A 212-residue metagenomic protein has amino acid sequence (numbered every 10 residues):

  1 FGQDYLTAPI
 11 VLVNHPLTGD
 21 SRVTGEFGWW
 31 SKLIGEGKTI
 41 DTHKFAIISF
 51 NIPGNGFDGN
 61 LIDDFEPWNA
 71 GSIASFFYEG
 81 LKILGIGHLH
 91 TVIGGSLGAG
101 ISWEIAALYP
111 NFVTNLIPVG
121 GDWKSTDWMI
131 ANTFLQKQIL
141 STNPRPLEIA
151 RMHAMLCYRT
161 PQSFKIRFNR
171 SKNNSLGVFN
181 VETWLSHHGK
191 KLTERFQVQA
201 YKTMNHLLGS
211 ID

Functional and structural regions predicted by a protein language model:
F1-F57: N-terminal cap/lid subdomain of alpha/beta-hydrolase-fold enzymes
K38-I83, M129-S141: Cap/lid segment of the alpha/beta-hydrolase catalytic domain
G71-T91, G100, P110: Conserved acidic catalytic loop of the alpha/beta-hydrolase fold
V92-G94, V119: Short beta-strand immediately N-terminal to the catalytic nucleophile in serine-hydrolase-like folds
A99-P110, L116: Short glycine-enriched nucleophile-adjacent loop and the immediately C-terminal alpha-helix near the catalytic center
F112-K191: Alpha/beta-hydrolase-fold enzymes
H187-H188, A200-D212: Active-site nucleophile elbow and catalytic-triad environment of alpha/beta-hydrolase enzymes
